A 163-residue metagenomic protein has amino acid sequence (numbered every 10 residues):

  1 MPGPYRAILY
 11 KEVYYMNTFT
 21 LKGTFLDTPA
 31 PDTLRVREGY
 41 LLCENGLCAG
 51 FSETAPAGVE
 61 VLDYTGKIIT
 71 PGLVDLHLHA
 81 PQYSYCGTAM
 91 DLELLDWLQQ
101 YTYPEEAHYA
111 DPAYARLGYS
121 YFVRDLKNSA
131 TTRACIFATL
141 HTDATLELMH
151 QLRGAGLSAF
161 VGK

Functional and structural regions predicted by a protein language model:
L9-P56, K67: N-terminal metal-binding scaffold of metallo-dependent hydrolase/deaminase domains
N17-K22, A55-W97, K127-N128: Replace "His-x-His-based motif
L26, H79, T139: Catalytic metal-binding/acid-base residues of hydrolase active sites
P31-V36, N45, T54, Y64 (+3 more regions): Domain-wide signal for the mature, well-folded portions of proteins, strongly enriched in nucleus-encoded organellar
V74-L76, A134-I136, A159-K163: Hydrophobic faces of well-ordered beta-strands that scaffold small-molecule active sites in alpha/beta enzyme cores
G87-L157: Alpha-helical scaffold segments that flank or form the walls of functional sites
